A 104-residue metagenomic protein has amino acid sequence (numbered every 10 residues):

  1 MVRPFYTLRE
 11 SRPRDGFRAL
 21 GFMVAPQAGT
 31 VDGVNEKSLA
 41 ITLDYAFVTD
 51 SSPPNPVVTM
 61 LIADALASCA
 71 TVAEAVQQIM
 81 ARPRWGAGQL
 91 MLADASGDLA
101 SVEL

Functional and structural regions predicted by a protein language model:
M1-L104: N-terminal nucleophile
